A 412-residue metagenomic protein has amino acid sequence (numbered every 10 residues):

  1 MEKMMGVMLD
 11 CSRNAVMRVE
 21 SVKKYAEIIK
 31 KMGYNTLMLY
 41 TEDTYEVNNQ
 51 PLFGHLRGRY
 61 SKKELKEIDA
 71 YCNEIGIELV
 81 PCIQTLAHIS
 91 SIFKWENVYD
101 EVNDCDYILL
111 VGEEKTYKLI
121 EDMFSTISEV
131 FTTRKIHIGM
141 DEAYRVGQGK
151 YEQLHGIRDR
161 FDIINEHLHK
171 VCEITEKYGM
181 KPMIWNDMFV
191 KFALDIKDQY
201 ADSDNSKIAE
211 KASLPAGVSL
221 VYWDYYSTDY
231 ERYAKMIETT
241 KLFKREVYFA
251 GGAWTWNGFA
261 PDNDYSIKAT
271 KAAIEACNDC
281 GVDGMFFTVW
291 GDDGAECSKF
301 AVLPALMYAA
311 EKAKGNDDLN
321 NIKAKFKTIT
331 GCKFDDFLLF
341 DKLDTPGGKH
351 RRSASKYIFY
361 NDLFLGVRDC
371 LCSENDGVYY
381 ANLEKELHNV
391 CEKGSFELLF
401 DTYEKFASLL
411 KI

Functional and structural regions predicted by a protein language model:
M1-K177, M183, Y248-G251, W256 (+2 more regions): Feature activates predominantly on carbohydrate-active enzymes
R18, K24-E27, E67-A70, G76 (+4 more regions): Substrate-binding groove of N-acetylhexosamine-processing glycoside hydrolases
